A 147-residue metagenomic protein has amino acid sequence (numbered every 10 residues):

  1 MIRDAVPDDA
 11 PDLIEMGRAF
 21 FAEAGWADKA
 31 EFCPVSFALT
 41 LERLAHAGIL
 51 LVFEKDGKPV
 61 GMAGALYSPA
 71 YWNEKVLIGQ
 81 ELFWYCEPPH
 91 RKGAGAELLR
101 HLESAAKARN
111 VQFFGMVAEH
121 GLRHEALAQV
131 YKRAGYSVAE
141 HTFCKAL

Functional and structural regions predicted by a protein language model:
M1-E15: A short beta-loop-alpha structural element at the N-terminal edge of CoA-dependent acyl/N-acetyltransferase catalytic
R18-T40: Conserved GNAT-fold acetyl-CoA-binding loop/helix
T40-V52: A short helix-loop-beta-strand connector motif used in the catalytic cores of GNAT acetyltransferases and, in some
V52, K58-Y67: Conserved beta-strand in the GNAT
A70-Q80, A139: A conserved beta-turn-beta hairpin within the catalytic core of GNAT-like acetyltransferases that forms part
L82-K92: A short, internal acetyl-CoA/4′-phosphopantetheine-binding micro-motif in the GNAT/acyltransferase core
R91-S104: Conserved acetyl-CoA-binding loop-helix of GNAT-fold acetyltransferases
F114-A126, L147: Conserved beta-strand-loop-alpha-helix junction that forms the acyl-donor binding cleft
